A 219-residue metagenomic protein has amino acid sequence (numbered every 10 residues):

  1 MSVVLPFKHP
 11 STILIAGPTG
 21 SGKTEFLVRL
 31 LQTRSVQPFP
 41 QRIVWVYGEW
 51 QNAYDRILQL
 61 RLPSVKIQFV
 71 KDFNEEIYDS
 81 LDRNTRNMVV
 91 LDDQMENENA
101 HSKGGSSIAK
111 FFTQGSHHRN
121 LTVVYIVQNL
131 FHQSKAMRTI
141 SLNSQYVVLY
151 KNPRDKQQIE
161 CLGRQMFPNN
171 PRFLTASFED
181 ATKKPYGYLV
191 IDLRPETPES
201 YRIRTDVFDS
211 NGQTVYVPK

Functional and structural regions predicted by a protein language model:
M1-F7: Pre-Walker A adenine-sensing motif
H9-S11, Q41: Extreme N-terminal starter segment of soluble prokaryotic enzymes
S11-S35, G48-N52, L62-F173: Conserved P-loop NTPase motor cores
Q37-P40, R83-N84, K183: Short helix-terminating capping/connector loops at secondary-structure junctions
P38-L58: AAA+/P-loop NTPase substrate/partner-engagement loops
V44, T122-V124, L189: A structural signal for isolated positions on well-ordered beta-strands in alpha/beta enzyme cores
R61-K66, V70, F208-Y216: Short, flexible N-terminal segments of the mature chain
A136-K219: Conserved GTP-binding G-domain of TRAFAC-class P-loop NTPases and closely related GTPase folds
